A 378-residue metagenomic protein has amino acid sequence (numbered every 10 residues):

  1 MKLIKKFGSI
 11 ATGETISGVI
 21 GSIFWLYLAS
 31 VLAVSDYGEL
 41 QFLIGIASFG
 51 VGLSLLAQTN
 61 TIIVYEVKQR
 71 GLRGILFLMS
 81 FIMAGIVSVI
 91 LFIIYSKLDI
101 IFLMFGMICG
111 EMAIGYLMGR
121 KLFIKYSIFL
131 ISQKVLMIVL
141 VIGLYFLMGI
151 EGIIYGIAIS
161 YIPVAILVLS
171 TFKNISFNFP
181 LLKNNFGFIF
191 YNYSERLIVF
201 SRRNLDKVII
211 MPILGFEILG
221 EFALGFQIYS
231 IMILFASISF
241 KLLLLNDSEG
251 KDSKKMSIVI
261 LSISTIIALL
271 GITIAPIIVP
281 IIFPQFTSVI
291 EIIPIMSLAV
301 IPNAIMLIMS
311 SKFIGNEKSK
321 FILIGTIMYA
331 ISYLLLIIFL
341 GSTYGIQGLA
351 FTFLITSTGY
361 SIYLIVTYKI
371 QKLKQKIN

Functional and structural regions predicted by a protein language model:
M1-L56, F190-E217, L334-I338, F353 (+1 more regions): Signature of the first transmembrane helix
L3-K5, G38-F42, I93-K97, L181-G187 (+2 more regions): Juxtamembrane helix-entry segments on the extracytoplasmic side of multipass membrane proteins
K6-G21, Q133, I150-V168, F172 (+3 more regions): Transmembrane helical elements of multi-pass membrane transporters/channels
F7-S17, R70-I75, Y116-I142, E195-I198 (+6 more regions): Alpha-helical transmembrane segments of multi-pass membrane transporters/permeases
V19-S22, S54-N60, F77-I101, I166 (+2 more regions): Alpha-helical transmembrane segments of multi-pass membrane transport and lipid-handling proteins
G21, W25-L26, S48-R70, Y229-K251 (+1 more regions): Helix-loop junctions and terminal segments of transmembrane helices in multi-pass membrane transport/translocation
A29-Q41, F92-D99, K121-K125, K134-A165 (+3 more regions): Membrane-interface helix-loop junctions in multi-pass transport and translocation proteins
M79-S194, L298, P302-I305, S311 (+1 more regions): Hydrophobic transmembrane helix module of multi-pass membrane transport proteins
